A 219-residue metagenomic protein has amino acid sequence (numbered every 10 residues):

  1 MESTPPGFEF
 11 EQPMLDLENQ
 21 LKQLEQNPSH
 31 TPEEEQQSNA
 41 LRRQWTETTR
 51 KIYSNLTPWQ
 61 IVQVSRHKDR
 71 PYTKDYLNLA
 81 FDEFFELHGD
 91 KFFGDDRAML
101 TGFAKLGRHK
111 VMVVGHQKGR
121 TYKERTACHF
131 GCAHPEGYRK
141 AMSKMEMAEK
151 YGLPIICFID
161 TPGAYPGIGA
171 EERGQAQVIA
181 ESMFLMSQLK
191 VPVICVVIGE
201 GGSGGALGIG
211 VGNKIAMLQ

Functional and structural regions predicted by a protein language model:
M1-L207, V211-L218: Terminal-region recognition feature
